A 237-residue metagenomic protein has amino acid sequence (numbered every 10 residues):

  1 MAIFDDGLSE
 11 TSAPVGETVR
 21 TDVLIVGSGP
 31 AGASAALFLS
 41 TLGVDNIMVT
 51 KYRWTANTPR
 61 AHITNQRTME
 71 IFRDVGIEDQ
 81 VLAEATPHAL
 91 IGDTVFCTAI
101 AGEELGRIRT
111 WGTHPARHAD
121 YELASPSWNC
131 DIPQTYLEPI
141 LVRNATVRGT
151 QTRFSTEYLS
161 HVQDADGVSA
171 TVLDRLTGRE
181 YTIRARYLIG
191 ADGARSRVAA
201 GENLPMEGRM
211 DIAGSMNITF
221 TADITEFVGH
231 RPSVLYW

Functional and structural regions predicted by a protein language model:
M1-V23, F38-V44: Extreme N-terminal leader/targeting segments of oxidoreductases
V19-T21, L176-Y187: Core beta-strand elements of the Rossmann-like FAD/NAD(P) dinucleotide-binding domain in flavoenzyme oxidoreductases
G27-P30, Q134: Glycine-rich Rossmann-fold phosphate-binding loop(s) that bind the pyrophosphate of adenine dinucleotide cofactors
G29-P30, T55, G193: Residue-level detector of alpha-helix initiation sites
S40-A61: Glycine-rich FAD pyrophosphate-binding loop
T58-T146, V162: Active-site-adjacent segment of FAD-dependent monooxygenases/related oxidoreductases
R143, Y187, A191-W237: Conserved FAD-binding catalytic core of PHBH/FMO-like flavoproteins
F154-S169: A conserved short coil-to-beta-strand element within the FAD-binding core of flavoproteins
